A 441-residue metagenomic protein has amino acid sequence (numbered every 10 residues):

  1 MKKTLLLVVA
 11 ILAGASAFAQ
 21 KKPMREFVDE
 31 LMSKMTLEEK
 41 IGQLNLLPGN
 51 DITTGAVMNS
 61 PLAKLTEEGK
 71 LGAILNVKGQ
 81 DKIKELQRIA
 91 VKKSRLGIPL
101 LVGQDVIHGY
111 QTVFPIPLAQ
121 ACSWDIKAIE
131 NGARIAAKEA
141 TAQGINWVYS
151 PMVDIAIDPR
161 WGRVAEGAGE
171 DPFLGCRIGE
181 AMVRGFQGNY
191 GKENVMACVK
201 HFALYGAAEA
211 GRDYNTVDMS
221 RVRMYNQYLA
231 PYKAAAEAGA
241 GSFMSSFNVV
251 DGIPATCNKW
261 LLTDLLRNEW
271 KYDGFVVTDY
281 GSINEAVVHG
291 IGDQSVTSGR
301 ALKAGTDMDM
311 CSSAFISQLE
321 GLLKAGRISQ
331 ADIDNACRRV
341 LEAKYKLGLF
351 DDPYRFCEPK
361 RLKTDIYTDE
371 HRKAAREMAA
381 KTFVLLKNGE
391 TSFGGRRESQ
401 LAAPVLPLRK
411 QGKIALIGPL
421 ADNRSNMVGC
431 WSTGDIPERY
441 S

Functional and structural regions predicted by a protein language model:
M1-K21: Bacterial Sec-dependent N-terminal signal peptides
A17-S441: Glycoside hydrolase catalytic-domain context in secreted enzymes
